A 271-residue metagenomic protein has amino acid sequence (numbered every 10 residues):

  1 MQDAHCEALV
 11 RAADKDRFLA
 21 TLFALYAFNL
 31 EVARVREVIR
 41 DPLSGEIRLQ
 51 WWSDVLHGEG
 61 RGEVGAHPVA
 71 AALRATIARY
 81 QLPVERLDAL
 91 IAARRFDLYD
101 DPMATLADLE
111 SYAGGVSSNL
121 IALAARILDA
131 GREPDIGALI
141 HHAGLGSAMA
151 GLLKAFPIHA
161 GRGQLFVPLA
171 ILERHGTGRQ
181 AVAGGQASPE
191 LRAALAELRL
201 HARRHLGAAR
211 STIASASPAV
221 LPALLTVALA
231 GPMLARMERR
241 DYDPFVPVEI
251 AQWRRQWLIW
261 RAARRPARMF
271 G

Functional and structural regions predicted by a protein language model:
M1-R74, P83-R94, A113-A122, I136-M149 (+1 more regions): Catalytic cores of Mg2+-dependent Asp-rich isoprenoid enzymes
R79-Y80: Cofactor-binding active-site loop characterized by glycine-rich and histidine/acidic residues
R95-D108, G184-A187: Acidic/His metal-coordination segments adjacent to aromatic residues that form catalytic metal sites in metalloenzymes
Y99, V116, L128: An anion-binding catalytic pocket shared by soluble metabolic enzymes
L123-I127: Alpha-helical transmembrane segments of multipass membrane proteins
A130-D135: Helix-coil boundary and interhelical linker segments in multi-pass alpha-helical membrane proteins
K154: Single, functionally critical "micro-switch" positions that shape active/binding sites and transmembrane helices
